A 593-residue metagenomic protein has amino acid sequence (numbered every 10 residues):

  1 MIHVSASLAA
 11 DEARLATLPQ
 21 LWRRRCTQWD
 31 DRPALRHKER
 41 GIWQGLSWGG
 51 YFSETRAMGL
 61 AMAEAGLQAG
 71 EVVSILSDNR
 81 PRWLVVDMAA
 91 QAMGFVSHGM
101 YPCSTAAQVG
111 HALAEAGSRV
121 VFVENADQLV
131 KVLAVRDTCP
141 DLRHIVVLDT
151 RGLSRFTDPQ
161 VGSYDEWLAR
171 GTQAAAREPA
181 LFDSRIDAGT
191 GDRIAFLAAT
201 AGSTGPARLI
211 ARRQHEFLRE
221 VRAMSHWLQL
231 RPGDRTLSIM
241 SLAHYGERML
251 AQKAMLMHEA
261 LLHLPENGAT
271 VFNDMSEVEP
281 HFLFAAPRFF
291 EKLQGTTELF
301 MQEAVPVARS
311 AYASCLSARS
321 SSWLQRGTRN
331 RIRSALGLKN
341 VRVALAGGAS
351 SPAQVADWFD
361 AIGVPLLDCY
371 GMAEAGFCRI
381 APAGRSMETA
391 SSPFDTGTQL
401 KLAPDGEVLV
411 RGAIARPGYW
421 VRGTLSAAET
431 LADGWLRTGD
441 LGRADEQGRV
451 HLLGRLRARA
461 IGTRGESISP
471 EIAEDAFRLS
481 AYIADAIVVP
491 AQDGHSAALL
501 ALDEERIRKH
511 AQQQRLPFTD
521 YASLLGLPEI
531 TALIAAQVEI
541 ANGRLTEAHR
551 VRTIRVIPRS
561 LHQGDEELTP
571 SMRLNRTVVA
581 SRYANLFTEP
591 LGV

Functional and structural regions predicted by a protein language model:
R14, L35-M88, T105-G110, S163-E166 (+1 more regions): Conserved AMP-binding/adenylate-forming core of the ANL superfamily
D30-P33, A169-A199, P206, Q229-R235: Conserved pre-ATP/AMP-binding loop-to-beta segment of ANL
G45-G49, A195-R219: Conserved AMP-binding A3 loop
V130-G189, T297-R331: ANL superfamily adenylate-forming
G162-D165, A169, H281-F284, T296-S386 (+1 more regions): Gly/Ser/Thr-rich phosphate-binding loop
L218-R235, L242-N330, P365: Conserved AMP-binding/adenylation subdomain of ANL enzymes
T398-G462, L479, P490: Conserved ATP-binding/catalytic segment of the ANL
A460, D485-I487, G494, T531 (+1 more regions): Conserved C-terminal "lid"/linker of ANL adenylate-forming enzymes
